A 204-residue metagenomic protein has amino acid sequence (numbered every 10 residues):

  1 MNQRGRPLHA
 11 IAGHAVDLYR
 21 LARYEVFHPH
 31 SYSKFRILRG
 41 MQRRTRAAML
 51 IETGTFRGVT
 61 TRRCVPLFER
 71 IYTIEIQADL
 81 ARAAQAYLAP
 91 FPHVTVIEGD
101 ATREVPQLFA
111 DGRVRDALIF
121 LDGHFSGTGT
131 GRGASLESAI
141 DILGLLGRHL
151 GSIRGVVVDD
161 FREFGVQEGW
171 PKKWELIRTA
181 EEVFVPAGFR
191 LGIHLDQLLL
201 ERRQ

Functional and structural regions predicted by a protein language model:
M1-L118, H124-Q204: A short alpha-helical cap/connector motif
